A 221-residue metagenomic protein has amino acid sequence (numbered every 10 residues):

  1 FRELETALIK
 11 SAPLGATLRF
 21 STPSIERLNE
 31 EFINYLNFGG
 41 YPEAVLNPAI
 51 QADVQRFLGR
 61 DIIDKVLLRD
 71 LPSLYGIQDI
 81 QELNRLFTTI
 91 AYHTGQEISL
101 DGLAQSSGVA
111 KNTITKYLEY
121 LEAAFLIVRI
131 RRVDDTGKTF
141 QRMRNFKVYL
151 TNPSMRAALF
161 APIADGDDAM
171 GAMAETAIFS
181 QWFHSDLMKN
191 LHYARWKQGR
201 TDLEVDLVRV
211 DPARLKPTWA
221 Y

Functional and structural regions predicted by a protein language model:
F1-A16: Conserved small helical "lid"/interfacial subdomain of P-loop NTPases
R2, P42, R156-A157: Nucleotide phosphate-binding site architecture
E3-T6, N34, K65, Q181: Residue-level signal for well-ordered alpha-helical scaffold segments within enzymatic catalytic domains
L4, G39, L86: A residue-level signal for conserved active-site and pocket-lining positions in enzyme catalytic cores
A12-S24, G137, Q141: Short helix-coil transition/hinge motifs at the ends and kinks of transmembrane helices, capturing the brief
T17-I62: Amphipathic alpha-helical "lid/sensor" segments that cap RecA-like P-loop NTPase cores
L46-P217: Accessory nucleic acid-recognition modules appended to NTPase machines
Y221: Conserved beta3 VAIK motif of the Hanks protein kinase fold
